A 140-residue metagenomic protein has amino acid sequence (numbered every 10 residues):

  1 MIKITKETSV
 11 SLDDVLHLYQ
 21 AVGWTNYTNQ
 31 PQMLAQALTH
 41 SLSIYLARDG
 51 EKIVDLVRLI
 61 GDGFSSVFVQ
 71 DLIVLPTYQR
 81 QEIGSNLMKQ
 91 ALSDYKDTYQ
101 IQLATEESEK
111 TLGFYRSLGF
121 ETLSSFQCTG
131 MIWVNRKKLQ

Functional and structural regions predicted by a protein language model:
M1-T28, F126-Q127, Q140: Short amphipathic alpha-helix that is part of the acyltransferase structural core
E7, L75, E106: Residue-level recognition of the GNAT/N-acetyltransferase active site
A35-L46, Y99-Q100: A short helix-loop-beta-strand connector motif used in the catalytic cores of GNAT acetyltransferases and, in some
L46, K52-G61, S65-F68, I73: Conserved beta-strand in the GNAT
Y78, E82-Q90: Conserved acetyl-CoA pyrophosphate-binding loop and the N-cap/start of the following alpha-helix in GNAT-like
M88, E109-T111, M131-W133: Short glycine/proline-centered loop/turn elements that form peptide/ligand docking sites
D97-I101, E107-C128: Conserved active-site alpha-helix within GNAT-family acetyltransferase domains
